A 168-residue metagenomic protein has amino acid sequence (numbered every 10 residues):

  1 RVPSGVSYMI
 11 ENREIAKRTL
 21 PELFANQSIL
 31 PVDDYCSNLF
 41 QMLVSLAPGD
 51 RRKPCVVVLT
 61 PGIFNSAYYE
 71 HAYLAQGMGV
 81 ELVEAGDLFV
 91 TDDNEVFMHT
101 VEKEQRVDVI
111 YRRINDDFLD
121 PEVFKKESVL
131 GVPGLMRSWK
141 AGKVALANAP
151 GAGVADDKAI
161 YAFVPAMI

Functional and structural regions predicted by a protein language model:
R1-I168: Domain-scale recognition of functional cores that engage charged ligands
